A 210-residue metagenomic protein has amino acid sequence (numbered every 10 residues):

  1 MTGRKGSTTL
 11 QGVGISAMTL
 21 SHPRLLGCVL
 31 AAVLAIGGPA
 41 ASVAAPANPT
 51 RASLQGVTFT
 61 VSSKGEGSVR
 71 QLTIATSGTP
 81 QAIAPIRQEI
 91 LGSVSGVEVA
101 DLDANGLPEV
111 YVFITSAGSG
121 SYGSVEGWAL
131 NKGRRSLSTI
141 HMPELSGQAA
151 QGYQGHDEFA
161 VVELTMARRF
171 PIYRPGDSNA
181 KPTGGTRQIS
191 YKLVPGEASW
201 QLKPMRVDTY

Functional and structural regions predicted by a protein language model:
T2-G3, S7, T19, L26 (+3 more regions): Acidic, small-residue rich beta-repeat scaffolds with periodic aromatic anchors
S53, V99-N105: Acidic, divalent-cation-chelating loop motifs in proteins
T60, D103-T115, E163-R169: Acidic/hydrophobic-patterned starts of short beta strands in beta-sheet-rich repeat architectures
T60-G92, S138-A149, T209: Blade-edge motifs of beta-propeller repeat domains
R70-Q71, S119-G127, D177-A180: Structural motif
A82, R134-T139, E197-L202: Beta-strand initiation motifs
G92-E98, Y111-F113: N-terminal post-signal-peptidase region of extra-cytosolic proteins
G123-S146: Extracellular C-terminal loop/segment signatures of secreted glycoproteins
